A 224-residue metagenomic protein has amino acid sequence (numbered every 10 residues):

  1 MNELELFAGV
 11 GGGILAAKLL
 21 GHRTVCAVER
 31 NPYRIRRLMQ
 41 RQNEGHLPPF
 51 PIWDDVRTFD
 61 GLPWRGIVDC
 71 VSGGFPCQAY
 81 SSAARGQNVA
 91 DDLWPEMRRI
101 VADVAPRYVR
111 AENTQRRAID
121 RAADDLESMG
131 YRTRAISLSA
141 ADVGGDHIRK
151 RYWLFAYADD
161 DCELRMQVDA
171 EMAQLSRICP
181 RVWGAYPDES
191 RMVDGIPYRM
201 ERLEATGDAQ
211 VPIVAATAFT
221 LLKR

Functional and structural regions predicted by a protein language model:
M1-R224: Conserved active-site and SAM-binding loop architecture of S-adenosyl-L-methionine-dependent nucleic-acid
